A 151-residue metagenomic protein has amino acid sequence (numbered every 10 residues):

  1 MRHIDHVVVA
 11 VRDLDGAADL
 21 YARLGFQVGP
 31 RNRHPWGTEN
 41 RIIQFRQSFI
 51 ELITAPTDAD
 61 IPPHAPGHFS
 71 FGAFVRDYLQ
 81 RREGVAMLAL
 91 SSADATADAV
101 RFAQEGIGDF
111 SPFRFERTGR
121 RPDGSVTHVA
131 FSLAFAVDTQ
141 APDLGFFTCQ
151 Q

Functional and structural regions predicted by a protein language model:
M1-P30: Short, extreme N-terminal leader segments that mark the start of a protein/domain
R2-I4, W36-T38, P142: Short, solvent-exposed coil/turn segments
H3-R12, R41-R46, P63-F102, C149: Vicinal oxygen chelate
R12-L14, S48, A55-T57, A93-A95 (+1 more regions): Generic structural motif
G16, G25, G29, G37 (+7 more regions): Residue-identity detector for glycine
D19-D77: Glycine/small-residue-rich interface belts in oligomeric ring/scaffold proteins and their assembly partners
I42, F49-E51, T96-Q151: Vicinal oxygen chelate
